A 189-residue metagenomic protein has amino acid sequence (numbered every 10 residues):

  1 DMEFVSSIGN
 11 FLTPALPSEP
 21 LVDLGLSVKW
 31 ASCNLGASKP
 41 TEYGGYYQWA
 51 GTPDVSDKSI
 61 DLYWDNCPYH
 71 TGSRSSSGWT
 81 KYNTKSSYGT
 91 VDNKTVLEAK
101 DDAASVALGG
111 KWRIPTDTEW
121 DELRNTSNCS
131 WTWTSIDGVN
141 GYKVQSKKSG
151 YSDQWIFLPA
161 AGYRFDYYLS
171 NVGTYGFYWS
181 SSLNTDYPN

Functional and structural regions predicted by a protein language model:
M2-L16: Extracellular fibronectin type III
L16-N189: Conserved positions within compact, well-structured domain cores
